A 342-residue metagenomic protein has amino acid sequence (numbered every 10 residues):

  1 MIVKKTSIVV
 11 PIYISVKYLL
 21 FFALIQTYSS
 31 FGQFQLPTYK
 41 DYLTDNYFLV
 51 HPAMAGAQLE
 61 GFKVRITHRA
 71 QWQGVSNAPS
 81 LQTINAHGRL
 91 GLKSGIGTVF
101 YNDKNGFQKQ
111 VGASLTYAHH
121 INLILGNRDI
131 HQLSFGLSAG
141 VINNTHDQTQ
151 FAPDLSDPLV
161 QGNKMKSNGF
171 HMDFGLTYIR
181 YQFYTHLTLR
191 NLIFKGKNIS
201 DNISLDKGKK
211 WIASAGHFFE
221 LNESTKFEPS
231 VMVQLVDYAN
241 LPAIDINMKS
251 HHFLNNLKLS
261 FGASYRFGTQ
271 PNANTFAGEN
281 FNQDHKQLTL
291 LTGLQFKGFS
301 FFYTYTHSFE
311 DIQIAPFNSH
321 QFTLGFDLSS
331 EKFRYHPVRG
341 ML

Functional and structural regions predicted by a protein language model:
M1-L36, S329-L342: Cleavable N-terminal export/targeting peptides
Q33-L342: Subset of outer-membrane beta-barrel
